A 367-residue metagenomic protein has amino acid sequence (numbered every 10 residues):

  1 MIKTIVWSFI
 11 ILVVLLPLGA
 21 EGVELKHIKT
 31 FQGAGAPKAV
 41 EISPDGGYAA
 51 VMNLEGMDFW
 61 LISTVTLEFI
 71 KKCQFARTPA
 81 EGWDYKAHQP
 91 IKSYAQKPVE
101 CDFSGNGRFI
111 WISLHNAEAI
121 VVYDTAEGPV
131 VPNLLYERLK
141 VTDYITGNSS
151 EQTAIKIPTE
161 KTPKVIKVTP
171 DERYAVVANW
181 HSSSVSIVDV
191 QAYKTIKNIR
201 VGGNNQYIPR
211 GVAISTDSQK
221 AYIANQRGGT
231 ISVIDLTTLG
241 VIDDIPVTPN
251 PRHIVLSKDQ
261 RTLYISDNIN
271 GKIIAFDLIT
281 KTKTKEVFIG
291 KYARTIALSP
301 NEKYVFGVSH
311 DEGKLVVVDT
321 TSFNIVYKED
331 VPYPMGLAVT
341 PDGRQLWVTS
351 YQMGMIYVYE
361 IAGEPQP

Functional and structural regions predicted by a protein language model:
M1-W7: Bacterial N-terminal signal peptides that target proteins for export
V13-P367: Predominantly soluble domains enriched in secretory-pathway, periplasmic, or organellar proteins
